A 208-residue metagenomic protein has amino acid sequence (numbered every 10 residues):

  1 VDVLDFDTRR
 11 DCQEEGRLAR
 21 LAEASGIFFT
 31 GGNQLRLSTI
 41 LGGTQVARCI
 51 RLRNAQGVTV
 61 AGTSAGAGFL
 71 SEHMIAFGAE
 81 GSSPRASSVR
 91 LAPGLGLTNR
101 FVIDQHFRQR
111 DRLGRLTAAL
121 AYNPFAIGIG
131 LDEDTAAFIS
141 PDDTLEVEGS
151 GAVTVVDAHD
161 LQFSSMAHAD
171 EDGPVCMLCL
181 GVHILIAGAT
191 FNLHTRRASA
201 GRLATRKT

Functional and structural regions predicted by a protein language model:
V1-T30, I184, T190-R197: N-terminal beta1-alpha1 cap of cysteine-dependent amidohydrolase-like domains
D2-D5, F28-F29, V60-T63, G128-L131: General beta-strand structural signal in soluble alpha/beta enzymes
R20-E23, G43-G57: Catalytic-core regions built around general acid/base machinery
E23-S25, A55-V58, T63, A92 (+2 more regions): Short coil/turn connectors at secondary-structure junctions
F29-G31, N54-M74: Catalytic nucleophile loop
Q34-T44: Glycine/threonine-rich flexible loop motifs
L35-R36, A67-L70, V155: Short gly/pro/ser/thr-enriched loop/turn and capping motifs at secondary-structure boundaries
M74-T208: C-terminal and late-domain segments of enzyme folds
